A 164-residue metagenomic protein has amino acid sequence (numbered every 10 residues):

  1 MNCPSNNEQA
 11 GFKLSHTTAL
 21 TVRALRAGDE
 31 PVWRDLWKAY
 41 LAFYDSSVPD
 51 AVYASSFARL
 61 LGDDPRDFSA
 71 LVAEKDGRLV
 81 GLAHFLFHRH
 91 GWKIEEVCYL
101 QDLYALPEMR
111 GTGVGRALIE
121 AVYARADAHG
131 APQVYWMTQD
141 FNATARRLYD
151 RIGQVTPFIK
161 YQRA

Functional and structural regions predicted by a protein language model:
T21-D35: A short beta-loop-alpha structural element at the N-terminal edge of CoA-dependent acyl/N-acetyltransferase catalytic
D35-V48, G91: Helix-loop element at the rim of GNAT/NAT acetyltransferase active sites that forms part of the acceptor-substrate
V48-A70: Active-site rim helix/loop that mediates acceptor-substrate recognition in acyltransferases
V72, R78-F87: Conserved beta-strand in the GNAT
H88-L100, R110, P157: A conserved beta-turn-beta hairpin within the catalytic core of GNAT-like acetyltransferases that forms part
M109, G113-A121: Conserved acetyl-CoA pyrophosphate-binding loop and the N-cap/start of the following alpha-helix in GNAT-like
R116, D140-I159, R163: Conserved active-site alpha-helix within GNAT-family acetyltransferase domains
D127-M137: Conserved GNAT acetyl-CoA-binding A-motif
